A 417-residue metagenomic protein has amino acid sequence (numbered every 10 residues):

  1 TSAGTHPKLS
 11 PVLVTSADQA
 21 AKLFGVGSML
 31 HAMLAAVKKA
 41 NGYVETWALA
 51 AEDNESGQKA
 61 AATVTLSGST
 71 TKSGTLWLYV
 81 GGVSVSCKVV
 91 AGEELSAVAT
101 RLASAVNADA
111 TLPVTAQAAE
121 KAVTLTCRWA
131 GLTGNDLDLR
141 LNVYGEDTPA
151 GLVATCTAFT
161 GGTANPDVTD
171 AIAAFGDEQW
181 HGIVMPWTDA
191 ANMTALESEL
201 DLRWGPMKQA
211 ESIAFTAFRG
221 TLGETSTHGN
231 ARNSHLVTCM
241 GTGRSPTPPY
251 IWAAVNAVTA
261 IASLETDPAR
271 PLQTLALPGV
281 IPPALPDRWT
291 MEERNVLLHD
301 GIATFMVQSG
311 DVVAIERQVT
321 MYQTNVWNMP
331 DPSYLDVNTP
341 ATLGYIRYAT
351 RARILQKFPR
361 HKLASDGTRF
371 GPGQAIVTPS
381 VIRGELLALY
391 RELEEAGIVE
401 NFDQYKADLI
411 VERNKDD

Functional and structural regions predicted by a protein language model:
T1-E45, T274-R288, E292-D417: Structured, hydrophobic secondary-structure cores that serve as assembly/anchoring elements
T1-T71, T75-S84, V89, A150-G176 (+4 more regions): Structural signature of extracellular appendage/secretion-system components
S16-F24, S69-R140, I183, D201-L202: Extended, beta-strand-rich, solvent-exposed assembly scaffolds of outer structural proteins
M29, E52-K59, L102-T111, H228-G229: Short, solvent-exposed secondary-structure boundary motifs
Y43, T111-A122, M207-T216, I398-D408: Short glycine-rich, low-complexity/disordered patches
E45-D53, A103, A118, C127-L272: Extracellular Cys-Trp
